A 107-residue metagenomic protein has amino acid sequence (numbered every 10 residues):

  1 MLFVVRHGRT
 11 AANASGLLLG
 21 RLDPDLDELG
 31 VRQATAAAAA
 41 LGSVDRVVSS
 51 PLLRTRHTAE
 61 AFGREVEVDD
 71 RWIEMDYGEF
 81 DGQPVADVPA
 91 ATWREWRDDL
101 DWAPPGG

Functional and structural regions predicted by a protein language model:
L2-R64: Active-site-proximal alpha-helix that buttresses catalytic centers in soluble enzyme cores
F62-G107: Phosphate-handling substructures
